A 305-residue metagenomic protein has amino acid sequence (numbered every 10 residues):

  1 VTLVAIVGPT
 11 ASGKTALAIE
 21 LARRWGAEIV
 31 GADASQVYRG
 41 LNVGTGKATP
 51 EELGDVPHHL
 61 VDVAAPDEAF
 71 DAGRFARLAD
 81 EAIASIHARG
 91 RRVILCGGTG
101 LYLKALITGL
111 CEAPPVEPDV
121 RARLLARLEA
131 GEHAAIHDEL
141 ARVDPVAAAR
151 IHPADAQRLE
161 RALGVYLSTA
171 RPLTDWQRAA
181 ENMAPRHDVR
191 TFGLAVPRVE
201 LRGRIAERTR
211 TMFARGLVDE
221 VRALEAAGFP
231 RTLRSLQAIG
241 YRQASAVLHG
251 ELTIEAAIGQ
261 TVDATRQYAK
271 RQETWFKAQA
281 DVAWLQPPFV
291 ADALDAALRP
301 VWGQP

Functional and structural regions predicted by a protein language model:
V1-P305: Phosphate/pyrophosphate-binding catalytic cores of soluble transferases and nucleic-acid-acting enzymes
